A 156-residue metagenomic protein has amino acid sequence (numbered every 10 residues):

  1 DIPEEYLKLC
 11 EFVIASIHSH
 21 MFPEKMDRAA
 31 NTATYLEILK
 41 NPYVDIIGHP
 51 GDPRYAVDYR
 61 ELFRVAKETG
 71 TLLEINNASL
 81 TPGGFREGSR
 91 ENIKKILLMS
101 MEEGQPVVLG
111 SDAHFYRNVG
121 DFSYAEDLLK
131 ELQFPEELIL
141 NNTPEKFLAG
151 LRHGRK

Functional and structural regions predicted by a protein language model:
D1-I75, K130-I139, F147-K156: Extended substrate/RNA-proximal surfaces in nucleic-acid metabolism proteins
N41-V44, S100-G104: A structural motif corresponding to the C-terminal end of an alpha-helix and its immediate exit/capping segment
A56-F63, G83-M99, Y116-K130, G150-L151: Histidine/acidic-residue-rich catalytic or RNA/ligand-binding cores of hydrolases and nuclease-related proteins
T69-G70, L97-M101: Alpha-helix-loop-beta-strand connector modules within alpha/beta enzyme cores
L72-F85: His/Asp/Glu-enriched short active-site or ligand-binding loop at hydrolase and phosphoryl-transfer sites
N76-A78, L97, G104, G110: C-terminal active-site rim and adjoining tail of enzyme catalytic domains
Q105-V119, I139: Short acidic/histidine-rich active-site segments
